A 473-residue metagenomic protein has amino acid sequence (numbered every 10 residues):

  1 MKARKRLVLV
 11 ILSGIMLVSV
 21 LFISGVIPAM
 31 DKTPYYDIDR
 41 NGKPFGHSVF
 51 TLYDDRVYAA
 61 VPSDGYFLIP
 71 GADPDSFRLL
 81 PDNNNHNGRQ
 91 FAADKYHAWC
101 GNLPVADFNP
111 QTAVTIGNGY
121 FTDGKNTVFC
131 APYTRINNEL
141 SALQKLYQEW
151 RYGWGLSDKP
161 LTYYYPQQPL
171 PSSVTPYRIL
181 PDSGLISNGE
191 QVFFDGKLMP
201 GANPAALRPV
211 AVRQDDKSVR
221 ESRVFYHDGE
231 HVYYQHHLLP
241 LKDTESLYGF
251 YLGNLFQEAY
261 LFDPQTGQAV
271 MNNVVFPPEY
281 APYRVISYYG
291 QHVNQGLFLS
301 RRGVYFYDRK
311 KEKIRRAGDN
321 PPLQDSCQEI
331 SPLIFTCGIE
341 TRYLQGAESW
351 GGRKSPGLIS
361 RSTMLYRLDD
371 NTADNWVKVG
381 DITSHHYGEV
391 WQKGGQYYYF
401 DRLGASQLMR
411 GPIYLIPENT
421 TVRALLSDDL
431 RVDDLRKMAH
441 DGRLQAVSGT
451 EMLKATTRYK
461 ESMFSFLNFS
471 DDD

Functional and structural regions predicted by a protein language model:
M1-V20: N-terminal Sec-pathway targeting helices
F22-D473: Non-catalytic tandem-repeat scaffold regions and their flanking low-complexity/translocation tails
